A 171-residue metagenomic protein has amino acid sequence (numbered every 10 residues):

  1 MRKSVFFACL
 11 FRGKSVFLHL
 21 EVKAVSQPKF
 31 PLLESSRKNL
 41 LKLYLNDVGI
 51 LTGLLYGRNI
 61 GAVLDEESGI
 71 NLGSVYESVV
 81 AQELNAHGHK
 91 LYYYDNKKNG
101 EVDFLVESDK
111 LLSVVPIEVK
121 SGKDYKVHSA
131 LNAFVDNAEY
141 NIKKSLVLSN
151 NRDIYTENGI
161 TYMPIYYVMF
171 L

Functional and structural regions predicted by a protein language model:
M1-D109: Accessory nucleic acid-recognition modules appended to NTPase machines
G53, K126-H128, I154-N158: Switch/connector loops and helix/strand junctions flanking conserved nucleotide-binding motifs in nucleotide-processing
N96, S149-N150: Cofactor-binding loop segments of dinucleotide-utilizing enzymes, especially the Rossmann-like FAD- and NAD(P)+-binding
V114-K123: Active-site ExK catalytic segment of metal-dependent nucleases
K123-A133: Active-site-adjacent loop/helix micro-motif of nuclease/hydrolase catalytic cores
F134-N141: Arginine/glycine-rich "motif VI" loop of SF2 helicases in the C-terminal RecA-like domain
K143-S149: Short, hydrophobic beta-strand segments that form beta-sheet elements in well-ordered domains
N150-L171: Domain-level recognition of nuclease-like catalytic cores that cleave nucleotide substrates
